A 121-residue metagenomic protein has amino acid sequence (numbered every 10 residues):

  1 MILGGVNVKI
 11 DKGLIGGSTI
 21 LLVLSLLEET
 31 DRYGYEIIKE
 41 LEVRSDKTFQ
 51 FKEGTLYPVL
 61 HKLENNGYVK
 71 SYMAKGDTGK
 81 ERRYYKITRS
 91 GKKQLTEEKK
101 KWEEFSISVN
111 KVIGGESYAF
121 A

Functional and structural regions predicted by a protein language model:
M1-I10: Short, intrinsically disordered or compositionally biased N-terminal tails of bacterial proteins
G5, K93-A121: Amphipathic alpha-helical dimerization/coiled-coil segments that flank or bridge DNA-binding/regulatory modules
K9-G13, M73-A74: Short beta-strand/turn micro-motifs at beta-sheet edges
G13-T55: N-terminal helix-turn-helix DNA-binding core of bacterial DNA-binding proteins
L56-L63: Basic amphipathic alpha-helical segments that dock to polyanions
E64-E81, K86: Beta-hairpin "wing" of winged helix-turn-helix
I87-G91: Accessory beta->alpha helical hairpin/"wing" motif in late/C-terminal subdomains of nucleic-acid enzymes
